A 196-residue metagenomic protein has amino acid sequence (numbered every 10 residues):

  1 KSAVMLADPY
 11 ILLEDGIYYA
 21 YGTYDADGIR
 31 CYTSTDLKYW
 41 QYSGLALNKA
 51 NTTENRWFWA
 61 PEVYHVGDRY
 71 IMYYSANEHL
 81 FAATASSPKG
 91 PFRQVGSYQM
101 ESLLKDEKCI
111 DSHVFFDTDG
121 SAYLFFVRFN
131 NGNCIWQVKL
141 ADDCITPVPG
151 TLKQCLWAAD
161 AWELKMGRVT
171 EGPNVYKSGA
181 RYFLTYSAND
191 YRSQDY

Functional and structural regions predicted by a protein language model:
K1-Y196: Carbohydrate-active catalytic/glycan-binding domains of CAZyme proteins, especially the secreted or lumenal ectodomains
